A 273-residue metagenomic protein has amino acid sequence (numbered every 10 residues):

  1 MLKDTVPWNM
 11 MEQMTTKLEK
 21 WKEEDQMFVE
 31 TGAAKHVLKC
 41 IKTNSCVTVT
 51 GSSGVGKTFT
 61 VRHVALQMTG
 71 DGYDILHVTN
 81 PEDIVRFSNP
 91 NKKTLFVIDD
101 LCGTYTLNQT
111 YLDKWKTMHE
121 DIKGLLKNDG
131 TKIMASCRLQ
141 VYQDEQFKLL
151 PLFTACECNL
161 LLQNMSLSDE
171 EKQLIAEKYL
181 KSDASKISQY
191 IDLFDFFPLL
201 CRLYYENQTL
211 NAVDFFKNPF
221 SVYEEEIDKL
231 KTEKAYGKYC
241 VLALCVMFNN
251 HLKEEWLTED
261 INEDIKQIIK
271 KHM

Functional and structural regions predicted by a protein language model:
M1-H36, K42, H63: Charged, amphipathic alpha-helical interface modules that flank catalytic cores or transmembrane segments and mediate
M1-T5, N128, R138-L150, A155-E254: Amphipathic alpha-helical "lid/sensor" segments that cap RecA-like P-loop NTPase cores
T43-V61: Walker A/P-loop nucleotide-binding motif
L66-L76: Post-Walker A helix-loop "phosphate-sensing" segment adjacent to the P-loop in P-loop NTPases
V78-D83, S88-T117: Conserved P-loop NTPase "ATPase switch" module shared by AAA+ and STAND
E82, E224-I227, C245-M273: C-terminal leucine-rich, beta-strand-based interaction scaffolds used for sensing/assembly
I98-D99, G130-L139: Structural recognition of the conserved hydrophobic beta-strand(s) that form the central parallel beta-sheet of P-loop
T117-T131: Substrate-engagement module of ASCE P-loop NTPases
